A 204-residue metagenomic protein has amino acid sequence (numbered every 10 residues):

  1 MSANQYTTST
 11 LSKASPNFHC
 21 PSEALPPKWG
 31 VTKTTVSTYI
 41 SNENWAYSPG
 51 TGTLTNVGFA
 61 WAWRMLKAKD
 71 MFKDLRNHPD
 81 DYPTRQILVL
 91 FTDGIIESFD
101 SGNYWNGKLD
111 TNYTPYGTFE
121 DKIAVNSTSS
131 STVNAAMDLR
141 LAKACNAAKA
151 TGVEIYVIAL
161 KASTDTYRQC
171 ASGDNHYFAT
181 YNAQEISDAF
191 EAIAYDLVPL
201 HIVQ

Functional and structural regions predicted by a protein language model:
M1-Q204: P/S/T/G-enriched low-complexity
